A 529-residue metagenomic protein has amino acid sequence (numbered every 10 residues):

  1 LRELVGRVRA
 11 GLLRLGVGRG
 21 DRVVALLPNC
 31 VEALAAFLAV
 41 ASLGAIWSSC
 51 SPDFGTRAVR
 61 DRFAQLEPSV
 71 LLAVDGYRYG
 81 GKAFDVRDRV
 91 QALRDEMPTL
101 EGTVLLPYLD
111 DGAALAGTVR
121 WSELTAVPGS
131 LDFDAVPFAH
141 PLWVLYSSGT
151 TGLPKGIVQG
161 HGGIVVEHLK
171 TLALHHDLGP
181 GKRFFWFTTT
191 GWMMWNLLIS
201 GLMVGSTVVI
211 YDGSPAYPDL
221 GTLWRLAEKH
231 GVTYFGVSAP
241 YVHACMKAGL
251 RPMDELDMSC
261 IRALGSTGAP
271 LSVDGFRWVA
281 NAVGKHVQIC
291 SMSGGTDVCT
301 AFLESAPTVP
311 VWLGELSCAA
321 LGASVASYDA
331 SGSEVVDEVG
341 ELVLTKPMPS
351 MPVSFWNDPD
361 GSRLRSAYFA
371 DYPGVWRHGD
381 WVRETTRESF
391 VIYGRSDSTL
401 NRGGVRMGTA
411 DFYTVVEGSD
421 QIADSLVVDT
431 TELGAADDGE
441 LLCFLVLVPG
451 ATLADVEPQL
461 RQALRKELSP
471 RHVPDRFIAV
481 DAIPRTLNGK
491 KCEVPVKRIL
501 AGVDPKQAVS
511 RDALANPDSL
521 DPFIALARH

Functional and structural regions predicted by a protein language model:
L1-L38, G55-R60, A116, R120-E123 (+2 more regions): Conserved AMP-binding/adenylate-forming core of the ANL superfamily
R9, R22, P28-S49, D53-T56 (+5 more regions): A short helix-loop-beta submotif of the ANL/AMP-binding
P28, V70-R89, D110, D212-A216 (+3 more regions): Adenylate-forming
S42-E123, S238-A239: Structural core segment of the AMP-binding/adenylate-forming
C50-D75, V90, E228, F235 (+10 more regions): AMP-binding/adenylate-forming catalytic core of the ANL superfamily
V104-L105, G117-Y146, L153, H161-H168 (+1 more regions): Conserved pre-ATP/AMP-binding loop-to-beta segment of ANL
V165-R183, M193-T233, A248-G249: Conserved AMP-binding/adenylation subdomain of ANL enzymes
L174, Y211, R262-S389, R395-T399 (+1 more regions): Conserved AMP-binding/adenylate-forming
